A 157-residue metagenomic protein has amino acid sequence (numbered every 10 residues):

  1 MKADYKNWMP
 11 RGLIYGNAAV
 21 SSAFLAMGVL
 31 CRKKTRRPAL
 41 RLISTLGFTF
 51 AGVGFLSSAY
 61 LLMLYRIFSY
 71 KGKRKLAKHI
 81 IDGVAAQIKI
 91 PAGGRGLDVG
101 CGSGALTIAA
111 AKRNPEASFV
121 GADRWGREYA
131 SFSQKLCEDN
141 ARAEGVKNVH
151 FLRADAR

Functional and structural regions predicted by a protein language model:
M1-L56: N-terminal auxiliary segments of SAM/dcSAM-dependent transferases
W8-G16, Y60-G83: Class I SAM-dependent methyltransferase Rossmann-like catalytic core, especially the SAM/SAH-binding loop
A85-P91: Glycine-rich helix-loop-beta junction characteristic of Rossmann-like nucleotide cofactor-binding loops
A92-G102, V120: Conserved class I S-adenosyl-L-methionine
S103-P115: Conserved SAM-binding loop of SAM-dependent methyltransferases across substrates and taxa, primarily the Class I
S118-V120, H150: A structural signal for isolated positions on well-ordered beta-strands in alpha/beta enzyme cores
W125: Conserved SAM/SAH-binding beta-strand->alpha-helix loop
S131-A156: S-adenosyl-L-methionine
